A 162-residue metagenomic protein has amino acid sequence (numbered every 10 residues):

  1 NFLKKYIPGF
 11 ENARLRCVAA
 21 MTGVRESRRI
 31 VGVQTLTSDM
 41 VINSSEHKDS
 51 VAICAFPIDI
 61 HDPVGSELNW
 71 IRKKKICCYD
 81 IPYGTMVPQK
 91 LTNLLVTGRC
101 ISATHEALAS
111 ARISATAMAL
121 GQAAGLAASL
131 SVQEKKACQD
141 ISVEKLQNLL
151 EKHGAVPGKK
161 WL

Functional and structural regions predicted by a protein language model:
N1-L162: Flavin (FAD/FMN)-binding glycine-rich loop and adjacent Rossmann-like elements that form
